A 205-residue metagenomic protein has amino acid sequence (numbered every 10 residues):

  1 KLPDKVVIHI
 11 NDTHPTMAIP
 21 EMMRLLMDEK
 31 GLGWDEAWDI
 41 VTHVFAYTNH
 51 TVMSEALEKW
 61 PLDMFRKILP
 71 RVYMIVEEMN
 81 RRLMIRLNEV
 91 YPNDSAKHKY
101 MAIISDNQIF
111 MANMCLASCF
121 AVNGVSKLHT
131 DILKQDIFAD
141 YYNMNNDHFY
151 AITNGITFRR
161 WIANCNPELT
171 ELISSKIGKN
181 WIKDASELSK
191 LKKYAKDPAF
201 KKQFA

Functional and structural regions predicted by a protein language model:
K1-A205: Catalytic cores of carbohydrate-active enzymes across secretory and cytosolic contexts
